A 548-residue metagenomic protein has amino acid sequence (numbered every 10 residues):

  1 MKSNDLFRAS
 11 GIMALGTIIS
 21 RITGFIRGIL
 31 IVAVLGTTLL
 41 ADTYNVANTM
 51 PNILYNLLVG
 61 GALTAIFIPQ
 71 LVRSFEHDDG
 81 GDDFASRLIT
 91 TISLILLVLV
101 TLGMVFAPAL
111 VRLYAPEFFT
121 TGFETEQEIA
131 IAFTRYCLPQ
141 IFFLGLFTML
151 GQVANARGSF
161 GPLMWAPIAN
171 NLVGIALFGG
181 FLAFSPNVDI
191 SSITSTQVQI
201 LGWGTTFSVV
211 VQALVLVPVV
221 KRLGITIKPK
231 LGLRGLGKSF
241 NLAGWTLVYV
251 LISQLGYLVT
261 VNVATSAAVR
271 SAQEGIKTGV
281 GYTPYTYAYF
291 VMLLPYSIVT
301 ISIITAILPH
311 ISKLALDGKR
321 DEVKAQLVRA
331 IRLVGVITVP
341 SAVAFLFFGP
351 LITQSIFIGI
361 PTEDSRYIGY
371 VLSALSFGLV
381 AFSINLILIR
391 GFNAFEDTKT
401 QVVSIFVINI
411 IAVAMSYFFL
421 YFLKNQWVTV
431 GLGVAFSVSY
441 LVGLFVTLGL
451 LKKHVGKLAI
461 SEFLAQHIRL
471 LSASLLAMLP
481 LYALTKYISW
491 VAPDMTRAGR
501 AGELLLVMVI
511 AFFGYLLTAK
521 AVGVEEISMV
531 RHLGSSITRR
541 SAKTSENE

Functional and structural regions predicted by a protein language model:
M1-E548: Membrane-embedded alpha-helical bundles of multi-pass transporters/translocases, especially carrier/permease families
